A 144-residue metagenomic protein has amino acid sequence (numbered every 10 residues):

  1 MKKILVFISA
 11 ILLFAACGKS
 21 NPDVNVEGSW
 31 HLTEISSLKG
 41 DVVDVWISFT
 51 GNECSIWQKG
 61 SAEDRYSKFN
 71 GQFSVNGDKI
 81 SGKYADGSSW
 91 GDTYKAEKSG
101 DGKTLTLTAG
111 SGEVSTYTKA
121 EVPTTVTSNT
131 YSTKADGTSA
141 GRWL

Functional and structural regions predicted by a protein language model:
M1-A16: Sec-dependent bacterial lipoprotein signal peptides
C17-H31, E121-L144: N-terminal helix-cap/turn-to-beta initiation motif at the start of protein domains
V26-E27, W46-S55, V75-K79, K95-L105 (+2 more regions): Short, solvent-exposed coil/turn segments at beta-strand boundaries
T33, W57, K83, T106-T108: Beta-strand residues in well-ordered beta-sheet regions across diverse protein folds
I35-K39: Structural motif
G40-W90, L144: N-terminal glycine/threonine-rich, aromatic-flanked beta-hairpin/loop signature
K103-E113: Short, exposed beta-strand-loop hairpins at the edges of beta-sheets in extracellular/periplasmic proteins
G112-V122: Short, structured interface segments
